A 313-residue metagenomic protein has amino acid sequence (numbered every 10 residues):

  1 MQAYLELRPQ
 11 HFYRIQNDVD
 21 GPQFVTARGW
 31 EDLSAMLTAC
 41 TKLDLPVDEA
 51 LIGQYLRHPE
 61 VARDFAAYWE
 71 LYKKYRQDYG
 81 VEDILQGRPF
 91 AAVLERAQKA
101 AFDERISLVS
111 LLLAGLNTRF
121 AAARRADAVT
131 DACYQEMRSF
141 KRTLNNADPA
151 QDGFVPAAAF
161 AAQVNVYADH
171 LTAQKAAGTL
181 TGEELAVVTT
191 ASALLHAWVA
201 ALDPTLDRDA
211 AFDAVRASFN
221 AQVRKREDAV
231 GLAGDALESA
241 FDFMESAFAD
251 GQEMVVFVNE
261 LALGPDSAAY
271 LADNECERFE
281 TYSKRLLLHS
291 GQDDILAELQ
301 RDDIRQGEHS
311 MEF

Functional and structural regions predicted by a protein language model:
M1-L56: Conserved AAA+ ATPase small/helical "lid" subdomain
P9-H11, P22-Q23, G80-F90: A broadly tuned preference for mixed-charge, low-complexity surface segments
F24-A27, A66, L195: Intrinsically disordered regions, especially transient/low-confidence alpha-helical propensity segments and coil-helix
A27-E31, R63, I106: Non-catalytic, well-ordered alpha-helical scaffold segments
D32-A35, A67, L111: Generic structural signal for well-ordered, non-membrane alpha-helices
D44-G87: Charge-dense polyanion-binding interfaces
A92-F313: Terminal-proximal interaction/regulatory segments of ATP-powered molecular machines
